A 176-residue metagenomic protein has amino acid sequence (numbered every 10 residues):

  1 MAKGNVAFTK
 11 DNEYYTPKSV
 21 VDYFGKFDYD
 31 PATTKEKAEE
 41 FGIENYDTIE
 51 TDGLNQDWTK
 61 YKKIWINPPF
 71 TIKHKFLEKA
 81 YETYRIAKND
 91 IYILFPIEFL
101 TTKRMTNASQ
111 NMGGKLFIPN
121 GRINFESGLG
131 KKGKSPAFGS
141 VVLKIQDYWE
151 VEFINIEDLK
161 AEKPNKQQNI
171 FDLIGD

Functional and structural regions predicted by a protein language model:
M1-D176: Class I S-adenosyl-L-methionine-dependent methyltransferase catalytic core
